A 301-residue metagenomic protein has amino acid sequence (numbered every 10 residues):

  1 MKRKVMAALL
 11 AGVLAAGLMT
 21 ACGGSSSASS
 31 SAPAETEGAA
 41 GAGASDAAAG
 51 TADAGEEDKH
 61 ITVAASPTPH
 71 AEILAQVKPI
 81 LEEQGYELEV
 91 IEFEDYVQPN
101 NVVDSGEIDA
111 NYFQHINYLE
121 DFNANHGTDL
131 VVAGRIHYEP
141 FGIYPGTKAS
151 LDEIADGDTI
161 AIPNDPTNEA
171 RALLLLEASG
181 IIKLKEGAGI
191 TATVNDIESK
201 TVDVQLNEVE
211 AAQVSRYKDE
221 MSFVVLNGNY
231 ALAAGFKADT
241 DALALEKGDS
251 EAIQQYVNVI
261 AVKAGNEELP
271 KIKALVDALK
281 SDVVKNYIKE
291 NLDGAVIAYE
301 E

Functional and structural regions predicted by a protein language model:
K2-S26: Sec-dependent N-terminal signal peptides of Gram-positive bacterial secreted proteins and lipoproteins
L18-T51: Bacterial lipoprotein signal-peptidase II cleavage site
E57-T68, Y86-E92, T159-I160: Short, well-ordered beta-strand elements
V90-N101, G189-R216: Short helix-initiation/N-cap motifs at beta->coil->alpha
D121-A133, K148, E220, V225 (+1 more regions): Ligand-binding "clamshell"
A133-I182, K285: A conserved helix-loop-strand patch within extracytoplasmic ligand-binding domains of the periplasmic binding
P140-L151, Y256-L269: A bilobed periplasmic-binding-protein/Venus flytrap-type ligand-binding module shared by bacterial periplasmic
A170-E177, L279-Y299: Periplasmic-binding protein-like
